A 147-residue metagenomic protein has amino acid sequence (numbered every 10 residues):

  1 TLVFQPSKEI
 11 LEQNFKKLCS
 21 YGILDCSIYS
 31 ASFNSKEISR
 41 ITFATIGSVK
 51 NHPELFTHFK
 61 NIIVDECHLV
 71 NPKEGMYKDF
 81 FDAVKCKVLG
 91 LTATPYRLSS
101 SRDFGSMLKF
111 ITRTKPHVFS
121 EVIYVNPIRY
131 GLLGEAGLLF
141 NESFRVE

Functional and structural regions predicted by a protein language model:
T1-S20, R97: Conserved Walker A/P-loop ATP-binding site and its immediately adjacent core in helicase/helicase-like ATPase domains
V3, T42-A44, I62: Hydrophobic positions in the central parallel beta-sheet of the AAA+
S7, A44-S48, L91-P95: A short beta-strand-to-loop transition that corresponds to the Sensor-1 phosphate-sensing loop of AAA+ P-loop ATPases
Q13, L18-E54: Inter-Walker segment of RecA-like/P-loop motor cores
K60, H68-L139: Post-DEXD/H (motif II) to motif III coupling segment of the RecA-like Helicase ATP-binding lobe
D65: Walker B catalytic carboxylates
E147: Conserved interdomain hinge at the start of the Helicase C-terminal
